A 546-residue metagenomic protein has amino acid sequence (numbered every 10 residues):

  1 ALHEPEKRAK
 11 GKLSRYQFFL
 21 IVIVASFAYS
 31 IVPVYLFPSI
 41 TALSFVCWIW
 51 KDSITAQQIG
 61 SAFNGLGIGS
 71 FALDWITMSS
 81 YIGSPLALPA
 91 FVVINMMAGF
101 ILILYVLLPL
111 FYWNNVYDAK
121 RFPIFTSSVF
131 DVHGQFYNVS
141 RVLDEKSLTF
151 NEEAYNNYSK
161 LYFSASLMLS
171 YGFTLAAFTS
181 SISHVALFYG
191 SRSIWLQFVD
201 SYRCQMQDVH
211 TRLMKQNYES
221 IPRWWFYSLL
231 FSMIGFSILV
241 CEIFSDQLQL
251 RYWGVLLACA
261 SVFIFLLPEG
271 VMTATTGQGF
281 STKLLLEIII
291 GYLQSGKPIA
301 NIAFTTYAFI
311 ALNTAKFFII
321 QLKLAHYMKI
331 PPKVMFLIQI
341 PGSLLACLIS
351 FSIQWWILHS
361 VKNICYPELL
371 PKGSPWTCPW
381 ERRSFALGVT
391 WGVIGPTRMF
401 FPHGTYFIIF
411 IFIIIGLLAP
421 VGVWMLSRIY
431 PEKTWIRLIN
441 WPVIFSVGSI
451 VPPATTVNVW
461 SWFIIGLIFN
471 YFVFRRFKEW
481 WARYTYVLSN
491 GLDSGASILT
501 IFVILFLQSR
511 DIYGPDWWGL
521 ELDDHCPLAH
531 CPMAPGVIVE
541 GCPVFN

Functional and structural regions predicted by a protein language model:
A1-N546: Alpha-helical multipass membrane-protein architecture
